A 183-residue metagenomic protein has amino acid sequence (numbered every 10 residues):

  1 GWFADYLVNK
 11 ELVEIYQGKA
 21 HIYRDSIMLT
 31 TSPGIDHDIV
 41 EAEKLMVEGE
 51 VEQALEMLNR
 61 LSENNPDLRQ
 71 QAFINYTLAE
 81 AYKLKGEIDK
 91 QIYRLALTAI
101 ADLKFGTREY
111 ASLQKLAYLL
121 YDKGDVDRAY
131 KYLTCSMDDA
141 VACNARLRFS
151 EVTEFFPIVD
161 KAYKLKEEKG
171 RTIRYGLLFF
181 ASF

Functional and structural regions predicted by a protein language model:
G1-T172: A "functional boundary" signal
G176-F183: Selective detector of the "anchor" transmembrane alpha-helix that sits immediately C-terminal
